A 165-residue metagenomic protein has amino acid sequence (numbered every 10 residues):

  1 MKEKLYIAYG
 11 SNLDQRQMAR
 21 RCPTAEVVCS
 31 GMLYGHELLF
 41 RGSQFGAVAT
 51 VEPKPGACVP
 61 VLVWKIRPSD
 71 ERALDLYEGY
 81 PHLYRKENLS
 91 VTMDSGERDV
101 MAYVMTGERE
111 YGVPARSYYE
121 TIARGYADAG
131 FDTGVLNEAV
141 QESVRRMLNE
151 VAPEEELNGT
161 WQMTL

Functional and structural regions predicted by a protein language model:
M1-L165: Glycine-aromatic micro-motifs
